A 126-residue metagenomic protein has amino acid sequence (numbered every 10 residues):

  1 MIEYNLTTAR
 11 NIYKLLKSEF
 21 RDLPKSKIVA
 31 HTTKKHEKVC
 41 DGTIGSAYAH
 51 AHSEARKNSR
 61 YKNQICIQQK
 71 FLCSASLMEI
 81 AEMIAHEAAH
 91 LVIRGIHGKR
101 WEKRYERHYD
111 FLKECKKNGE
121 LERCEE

Functional and structural regions predicted by a protein language model:
M1-E82, L91-E126: Active-site-proximal or metal-binding-adjacent scaffold patches in catalytic folds
E87: Walker B catalytic acidic pair
